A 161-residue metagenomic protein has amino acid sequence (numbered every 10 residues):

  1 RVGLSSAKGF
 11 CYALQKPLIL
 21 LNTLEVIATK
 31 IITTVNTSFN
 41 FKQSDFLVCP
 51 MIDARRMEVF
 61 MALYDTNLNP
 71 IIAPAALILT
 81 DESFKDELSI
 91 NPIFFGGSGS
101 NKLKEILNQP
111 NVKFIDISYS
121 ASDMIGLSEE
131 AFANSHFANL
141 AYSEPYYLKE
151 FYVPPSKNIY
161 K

Functional and structural regions predicted by a protein language model:
R1-T23: DPxDG-like acidic metal-binding loop motif
S5, M57, L77, N139-L140: Short linear sequence motifs
A7, T37, A133-N134: Hydrophobic alpha-helical segments with strong N-terminal bias
Y12, I32-T33, G126-E130: Short glycine/serine- and small hydrophobic-enriched flexible loop segments
P17-Y119, Y147, Y152-V153: Surface "functional belts" at beta-alpha junctions
I115-K161: Acyltransferase
